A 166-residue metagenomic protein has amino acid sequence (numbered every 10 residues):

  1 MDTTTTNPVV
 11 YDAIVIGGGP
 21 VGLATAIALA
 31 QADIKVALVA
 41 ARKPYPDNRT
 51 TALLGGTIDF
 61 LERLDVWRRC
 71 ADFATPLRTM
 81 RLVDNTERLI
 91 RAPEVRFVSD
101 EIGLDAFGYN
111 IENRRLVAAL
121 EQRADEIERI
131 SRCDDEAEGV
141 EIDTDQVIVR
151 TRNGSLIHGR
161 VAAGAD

Functional and structural regions predicted by a protein language model:
D2-P8, I58, D100: Domain-scale detector for complete catalytic domains at protein termini or as standalone homologs
T5-V21: Beta1/beta-strand and adjacent pyrophosphate-binding region of the FAD-binding site in flavoprotein oxidoreductases
V9, C70-D166: Conserved N-terminal helical subregion
I16, I27-R49: Glycine-rich FAD pyrophosphate-binding loop
V21, P44, E138: Conserved Rossmann-like nucleotide-cofactor binding loop
D33, D65, E128: Short glycine-rich hinge loops at helix-strand junctions in the catalytic core of two-component histidine kinases
R42-E62, V66: Conserved N-terminal glycine-rich FAD pyrophosphate-binding loop of Rossmann-like flavoproteins
